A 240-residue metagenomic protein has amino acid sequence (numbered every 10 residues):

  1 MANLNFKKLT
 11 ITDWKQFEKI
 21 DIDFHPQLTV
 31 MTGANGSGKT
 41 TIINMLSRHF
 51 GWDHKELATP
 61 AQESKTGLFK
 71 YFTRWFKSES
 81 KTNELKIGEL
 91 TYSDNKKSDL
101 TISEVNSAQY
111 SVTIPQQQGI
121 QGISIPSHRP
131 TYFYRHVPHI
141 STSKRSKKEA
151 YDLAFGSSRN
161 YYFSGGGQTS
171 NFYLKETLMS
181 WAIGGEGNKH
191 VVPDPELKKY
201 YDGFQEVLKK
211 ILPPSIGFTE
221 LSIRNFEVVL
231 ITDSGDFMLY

Functional and structural regions predicted by a protein language model:
M1-S47: Pre-Walker A-like glycine/lysine-rich segment at the N-terminus of P-loop NTPase domains
A2, H25, N44-A108: Conserved P-loop NTP-binding catalytic core
K8, G119-G122, E227: A residue-level signal for beta-strand positions that form part of recognition/binding surfaces within mature
T10, E89, V229-I231: Residue-level detector of beta-strand face positions
W14-Q16, Q27-T29, G36-S37, H49 (+4 more regions): Short, solvent-exposed loop/turn segments at secondary-structure junctions
E18-I22, S98-L100, Q121-I123, F237-M238: Short beta-strand segments
T82-A182: A sensor for short, sequence-defined functional sites
S93, S146-Y240: Extended helical coiled-coil dimerization/tether regions that scaffold and oligomerize large DNA-maintenance assemblies
